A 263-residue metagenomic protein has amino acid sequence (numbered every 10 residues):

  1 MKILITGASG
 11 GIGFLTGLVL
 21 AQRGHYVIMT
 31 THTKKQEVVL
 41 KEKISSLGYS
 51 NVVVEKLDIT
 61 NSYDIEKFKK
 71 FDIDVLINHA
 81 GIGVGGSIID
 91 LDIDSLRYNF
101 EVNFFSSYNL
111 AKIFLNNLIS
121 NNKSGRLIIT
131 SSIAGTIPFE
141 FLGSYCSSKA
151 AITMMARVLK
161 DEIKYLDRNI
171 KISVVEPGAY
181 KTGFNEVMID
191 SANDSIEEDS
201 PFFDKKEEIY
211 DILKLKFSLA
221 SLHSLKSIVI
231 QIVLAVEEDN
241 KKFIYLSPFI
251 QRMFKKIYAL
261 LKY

Functional and structural regions predicted by a protein language model:
S9-G10: Conserved glycine-rich cofactor-binding loop
R23-V38: Conserved glycine-rich Rossmann-like NAD(P)H-binding loop of the short-chain dehydrogenase/reductase
I65, S87-I88, S95-R97: Substrate-binding pocket helix/loop in short-chain dehydrogenase/reductase
H79-V84: Conserved NAD(P)H cofactor-binding loop of Rossmann-fold oxidoreductase domains
A111, S148-A151: Active-site helix of classical SDR
S132: Residue(s) in the substrate-gating loop at a strand-loop-helix junction that position the organic substrate next
Y165-N240: SDR active-site lid
